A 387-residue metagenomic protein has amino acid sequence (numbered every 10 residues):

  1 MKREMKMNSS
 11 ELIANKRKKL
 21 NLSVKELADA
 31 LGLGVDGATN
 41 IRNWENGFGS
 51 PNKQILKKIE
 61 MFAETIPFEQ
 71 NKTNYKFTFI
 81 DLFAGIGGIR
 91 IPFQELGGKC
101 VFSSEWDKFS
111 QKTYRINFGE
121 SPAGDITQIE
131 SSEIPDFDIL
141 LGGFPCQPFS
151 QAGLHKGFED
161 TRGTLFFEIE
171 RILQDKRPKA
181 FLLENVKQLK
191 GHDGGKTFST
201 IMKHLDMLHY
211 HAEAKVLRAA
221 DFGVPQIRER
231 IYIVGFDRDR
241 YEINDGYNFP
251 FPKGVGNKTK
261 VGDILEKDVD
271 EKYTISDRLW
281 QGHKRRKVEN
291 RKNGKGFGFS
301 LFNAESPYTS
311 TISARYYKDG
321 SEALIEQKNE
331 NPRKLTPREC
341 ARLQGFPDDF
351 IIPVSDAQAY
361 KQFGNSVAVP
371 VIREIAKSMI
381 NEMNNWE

Functional and structural regions predicted by a protein language model:
M1-L20: A short, Lys/Arg-rich alpha-helix, primarily the initiator
L12, S23-E26, I55: Residues that mark the N-terminal boundary/hinge immediately upstream of a DNA-recognition element
R17, A28-L31, E60: The alpha-helix within a helix-turn-helix
L27, L33, A38-T39, R278-E387: C-terminal target-recognition/interaction regions appended to catalytic cores
G32-S50: Recognition helix of helix-turn-helix/homeodomain-like DNA-binding domains that insert into the DNA major groove
F48-Q70: DNA major-groove recognition helix of helix-turn-helix/homeodomain DNA-binding modules
T65-R177, K187-K190, K196: Core alpha/beta nucleotide-donor-binding catalytic domains of modification enzymes
I129-I139, Q147-Y317: Class I S-adenosyl-L-methionine
